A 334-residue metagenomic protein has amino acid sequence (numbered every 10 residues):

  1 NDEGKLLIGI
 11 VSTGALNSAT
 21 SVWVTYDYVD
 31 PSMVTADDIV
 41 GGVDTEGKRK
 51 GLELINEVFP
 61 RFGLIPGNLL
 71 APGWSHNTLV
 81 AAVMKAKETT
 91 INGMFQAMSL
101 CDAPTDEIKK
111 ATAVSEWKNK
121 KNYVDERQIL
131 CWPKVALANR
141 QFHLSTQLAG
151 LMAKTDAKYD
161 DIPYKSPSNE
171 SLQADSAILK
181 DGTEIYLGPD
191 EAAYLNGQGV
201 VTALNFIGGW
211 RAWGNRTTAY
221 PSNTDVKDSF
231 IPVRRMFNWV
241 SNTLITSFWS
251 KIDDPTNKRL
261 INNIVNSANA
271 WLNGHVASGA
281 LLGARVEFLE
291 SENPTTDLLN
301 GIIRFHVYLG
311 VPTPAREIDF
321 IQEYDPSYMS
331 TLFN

Functional and structural regions predicted by a protein language model:
N1-G14, V201-Y220, F305-V307: Generic recognition of long tandem-repeat/solenoid scaffolds
N1-I39: Surface-exposed interaction regions enriched in Ser/Thr/Asp/Glu that occur as long low-complexity tracts or repetitive
N1-K5, A103-T105, S291-G301: Short, ordered beta-strand-loop transition motifs
D27-V43, L281-N334: Compositionally biased, low-complexity/repeat regions
T45-S247, L289: A glycine- and small-residue-enriched flexible loop/hinge signal that marks low-structured segments
F230-S291: Acidic, low-complexity glycine/serine/threonine-rich segments
